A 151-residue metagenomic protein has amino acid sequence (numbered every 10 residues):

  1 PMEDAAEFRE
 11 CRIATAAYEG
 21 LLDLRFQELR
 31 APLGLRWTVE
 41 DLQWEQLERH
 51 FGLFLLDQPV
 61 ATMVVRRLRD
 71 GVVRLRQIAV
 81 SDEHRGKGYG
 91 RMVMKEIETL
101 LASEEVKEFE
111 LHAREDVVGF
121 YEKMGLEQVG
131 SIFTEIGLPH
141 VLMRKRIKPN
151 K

Functional and structural regions predicted by a protein language model:
A5-L21: A short beta-loop-alpha structural element at the N-terminal edge of CoA-dependent acyl/N-acetyltransferase catalytic
D23-W37: Helix-loop element at the rim of GNAT/NAT acetyltransferase active sites that forms part of the acceptor-substrate
D41-Q46: Short loop/turn motifs at secondary-structure junctions and domain boundaries
G52, Q58-R67, V72-A79: Conserved beta-strand in the GNAT
H84, G88-E96: Conserved acetyl-CoA pyrophosphate-binding loop and the N-cap/start of the following alpha-helix in GNAT-like
M94, L101-R114: Conserved GNAT acetyl-CoA-binding A-motif
E110-H112, E122, E127-R144: Conserved catalytic-core motifs of GNAT/GCN5-like acyltransferases
